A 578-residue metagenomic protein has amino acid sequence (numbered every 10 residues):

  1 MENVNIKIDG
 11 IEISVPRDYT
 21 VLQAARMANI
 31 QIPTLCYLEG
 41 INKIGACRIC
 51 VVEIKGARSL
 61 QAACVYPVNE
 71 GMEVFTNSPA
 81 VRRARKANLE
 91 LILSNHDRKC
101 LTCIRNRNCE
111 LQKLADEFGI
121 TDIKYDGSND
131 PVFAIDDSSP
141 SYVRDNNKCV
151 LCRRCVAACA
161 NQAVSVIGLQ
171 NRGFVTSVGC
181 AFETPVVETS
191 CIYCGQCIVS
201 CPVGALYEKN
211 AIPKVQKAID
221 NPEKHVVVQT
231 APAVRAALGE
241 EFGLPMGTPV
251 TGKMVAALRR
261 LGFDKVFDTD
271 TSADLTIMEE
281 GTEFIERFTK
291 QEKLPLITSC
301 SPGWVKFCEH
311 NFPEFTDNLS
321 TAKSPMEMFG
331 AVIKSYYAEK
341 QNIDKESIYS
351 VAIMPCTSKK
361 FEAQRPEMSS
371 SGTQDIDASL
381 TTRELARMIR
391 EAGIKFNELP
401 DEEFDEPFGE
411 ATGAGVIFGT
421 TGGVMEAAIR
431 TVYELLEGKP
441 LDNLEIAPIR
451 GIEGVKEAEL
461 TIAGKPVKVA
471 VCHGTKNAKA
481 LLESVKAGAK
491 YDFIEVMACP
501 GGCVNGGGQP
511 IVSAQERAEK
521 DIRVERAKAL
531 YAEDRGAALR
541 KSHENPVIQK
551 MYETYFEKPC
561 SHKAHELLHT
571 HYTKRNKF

Functional and structural regions predicted by a protein language model:
M1-V4, F133-I135, V175-S177, P232-A236: A short alpha-helix capping/helix-coil boundary motif
V4-N5, E12-R85, K209-F578: Iron-sulfur-associated redox domains of electron-transfer enzymes in respiratory and anaerobic energy metabolism
N5-I8, D97, S139-Y142, A181-E183 (+2 more regions): A short, structure-level motif marking secondary-structure boundaries and short turns
R48-Y193, L206-N221, H225: Fe-S ferredoxin-like electron-transfer domains and their immediately adjacent linker/connector regions across
Q196: Basic (Lys/Arg-enriched) interaction patch that binds polyanionic ligands
